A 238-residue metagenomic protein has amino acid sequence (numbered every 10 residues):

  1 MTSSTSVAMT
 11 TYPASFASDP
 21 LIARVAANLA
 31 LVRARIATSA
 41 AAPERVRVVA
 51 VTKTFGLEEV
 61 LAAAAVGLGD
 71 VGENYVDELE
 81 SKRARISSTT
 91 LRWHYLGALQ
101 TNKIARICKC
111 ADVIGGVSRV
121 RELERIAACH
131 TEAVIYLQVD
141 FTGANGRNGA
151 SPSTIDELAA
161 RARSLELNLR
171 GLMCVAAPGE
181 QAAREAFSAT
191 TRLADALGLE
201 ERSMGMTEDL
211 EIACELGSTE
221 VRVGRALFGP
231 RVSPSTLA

Functional and structural regions predicted by a protein language model:
T2, V7-E201, M206-E208, C214-L216 (+1 more regions): Conserved alpha/beta-domain cores
P234-A238: Active-site loop ensemble at the mouth of alpha/beta enzyme cores that anchors a bound cofactor
